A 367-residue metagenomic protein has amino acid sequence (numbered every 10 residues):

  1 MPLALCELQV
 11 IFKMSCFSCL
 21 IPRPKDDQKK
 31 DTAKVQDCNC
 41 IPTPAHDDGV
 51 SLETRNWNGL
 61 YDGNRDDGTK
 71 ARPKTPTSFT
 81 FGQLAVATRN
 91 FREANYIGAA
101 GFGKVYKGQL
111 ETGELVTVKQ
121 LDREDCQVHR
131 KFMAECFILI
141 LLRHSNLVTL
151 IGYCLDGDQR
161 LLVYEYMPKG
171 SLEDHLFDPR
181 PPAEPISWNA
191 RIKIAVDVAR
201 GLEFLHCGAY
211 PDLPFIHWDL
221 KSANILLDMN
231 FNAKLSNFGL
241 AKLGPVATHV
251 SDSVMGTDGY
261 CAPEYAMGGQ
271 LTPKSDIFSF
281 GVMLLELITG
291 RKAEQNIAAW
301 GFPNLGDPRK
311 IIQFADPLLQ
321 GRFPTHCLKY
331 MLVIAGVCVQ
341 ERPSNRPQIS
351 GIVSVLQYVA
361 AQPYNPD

Functional and structural regions predicted by a protein language model:
P2-K70: Detector for long, low-complexity, acidic/polar, Ser/Pro/Gly/Thr-rich intrinsically disordered N-terminal regulatory
H46-P366: Conserved eukaryotic protein kinase-like
